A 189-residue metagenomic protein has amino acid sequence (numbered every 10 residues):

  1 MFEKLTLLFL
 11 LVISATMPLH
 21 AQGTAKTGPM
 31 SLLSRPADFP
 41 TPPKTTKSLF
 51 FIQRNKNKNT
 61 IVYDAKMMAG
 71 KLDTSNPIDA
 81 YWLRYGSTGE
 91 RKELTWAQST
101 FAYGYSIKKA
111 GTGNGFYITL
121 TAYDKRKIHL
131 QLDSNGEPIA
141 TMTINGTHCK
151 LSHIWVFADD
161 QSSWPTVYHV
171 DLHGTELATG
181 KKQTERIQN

Functional and structural regions predicted by a protein language model:
M1-K26: Bacterial Sec-dependent N-terminal signal peptides
Q22-K92, K182: N-terminal export/targeting and maturation segments
K47, H169-L172: Short, hydrophobic/aromatic-rich segments at coil-to-beta transitions
Q53-R54, H173-T175: A generic structural motif
A69, S134-E137, Q188-N189: A short, sequence-level motif marking secondary-structure junctions
L83-P138: Predominantly extracellular/secreted and cell-surface proteins with exposed, flexible low-complexity segments
L120-H169, E176-T179: Acidic, glycine-rich flexible loop segments
G174-N189: Short, low-complexity, Pro/Ser/Thr/Gly-rich segments in the mature regions of secreted, periplasmic
